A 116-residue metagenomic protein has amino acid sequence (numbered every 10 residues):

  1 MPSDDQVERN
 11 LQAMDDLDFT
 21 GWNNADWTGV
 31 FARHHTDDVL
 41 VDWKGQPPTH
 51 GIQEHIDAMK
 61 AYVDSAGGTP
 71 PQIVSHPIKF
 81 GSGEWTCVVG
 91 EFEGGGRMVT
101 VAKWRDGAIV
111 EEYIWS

Functional and structural regions predicted by a protein language model:
M1-S116: C-terminal and inter-domain tail/linker signature
